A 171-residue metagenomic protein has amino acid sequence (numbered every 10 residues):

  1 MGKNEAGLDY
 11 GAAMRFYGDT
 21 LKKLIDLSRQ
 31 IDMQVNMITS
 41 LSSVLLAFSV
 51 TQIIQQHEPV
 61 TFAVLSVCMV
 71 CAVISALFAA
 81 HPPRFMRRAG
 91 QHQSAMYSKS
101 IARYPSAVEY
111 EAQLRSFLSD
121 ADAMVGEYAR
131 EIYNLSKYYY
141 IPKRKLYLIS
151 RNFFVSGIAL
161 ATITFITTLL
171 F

Functional and structural regions predicted by a protein language model:
M1-K23: Short, extreme N-terminal leader segments that mark the start of a protein/domain
G2-D9, A89-K137: Solvent-exposed, non-transmembrane helices and loops of integral membrane proteins
R15, D19-K22, D26-G90, K145-F171: Alpha-helical transmembrane segments and their immediate juxtamembrane boundary regions in integral membrane proteins
E127-F154: Hydrophobic alpha-helical transmembrane segments and immediately flanking/interface helices in integral membrane
